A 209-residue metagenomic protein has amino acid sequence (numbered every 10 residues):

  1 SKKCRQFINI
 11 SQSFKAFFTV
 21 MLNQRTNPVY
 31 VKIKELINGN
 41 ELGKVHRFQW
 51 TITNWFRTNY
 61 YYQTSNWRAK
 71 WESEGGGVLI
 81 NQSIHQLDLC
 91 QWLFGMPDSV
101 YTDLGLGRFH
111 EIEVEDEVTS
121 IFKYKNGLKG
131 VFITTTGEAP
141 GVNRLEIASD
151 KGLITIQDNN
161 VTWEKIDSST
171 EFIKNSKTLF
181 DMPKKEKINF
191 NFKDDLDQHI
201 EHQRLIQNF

Functional and structural regions predicted by a protein language model:
S1-A16: Rossmann-fold NAD(P)-binding glycine/threonine-rich loop
C4, Y30, Q86-L87, H202-Q207: A general structural signal for well-ordered alpha-helical segments in protein cores
A16-F17, N126-L128: Short, well-ordered coil/turn segments that N-cap beta-strands
A16-F17, Q24-E111: Predominantly a Rossmann-like dinucleotide-binding segment in NAD(P)-dependent oxidoreductases
F18-M21, V131-I133: Short catalytic-loop micro-motif centered on adjacent basic/acidic residues
I84, F109, I133-G141: Glycine-rich phosphate/pyrophosphate-binding beta-alpha loops
E115, S120-G127, I147-S149: Active-site beta-strand termini and strand-to-loop segments that position acidic
E146, D150-F209: C-terminal glycine/acidic-rich active-site capping loop/insertion
